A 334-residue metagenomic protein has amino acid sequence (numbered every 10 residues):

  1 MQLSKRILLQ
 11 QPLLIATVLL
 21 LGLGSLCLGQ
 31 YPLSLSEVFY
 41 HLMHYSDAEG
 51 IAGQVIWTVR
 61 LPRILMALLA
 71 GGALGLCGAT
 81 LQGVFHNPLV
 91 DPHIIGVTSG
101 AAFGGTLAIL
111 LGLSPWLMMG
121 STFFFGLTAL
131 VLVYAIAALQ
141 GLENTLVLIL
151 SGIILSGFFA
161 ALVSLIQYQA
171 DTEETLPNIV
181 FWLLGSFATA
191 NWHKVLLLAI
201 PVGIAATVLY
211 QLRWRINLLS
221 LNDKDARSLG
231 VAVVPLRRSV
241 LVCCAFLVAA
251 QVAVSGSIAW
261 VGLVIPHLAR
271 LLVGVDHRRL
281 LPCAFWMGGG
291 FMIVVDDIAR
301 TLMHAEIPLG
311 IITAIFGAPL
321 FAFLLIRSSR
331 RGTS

Functional and structural regions predicted by a protein language model:
M1-S334: Alpha-helical transmembrane segments in inner-membrane proteins
